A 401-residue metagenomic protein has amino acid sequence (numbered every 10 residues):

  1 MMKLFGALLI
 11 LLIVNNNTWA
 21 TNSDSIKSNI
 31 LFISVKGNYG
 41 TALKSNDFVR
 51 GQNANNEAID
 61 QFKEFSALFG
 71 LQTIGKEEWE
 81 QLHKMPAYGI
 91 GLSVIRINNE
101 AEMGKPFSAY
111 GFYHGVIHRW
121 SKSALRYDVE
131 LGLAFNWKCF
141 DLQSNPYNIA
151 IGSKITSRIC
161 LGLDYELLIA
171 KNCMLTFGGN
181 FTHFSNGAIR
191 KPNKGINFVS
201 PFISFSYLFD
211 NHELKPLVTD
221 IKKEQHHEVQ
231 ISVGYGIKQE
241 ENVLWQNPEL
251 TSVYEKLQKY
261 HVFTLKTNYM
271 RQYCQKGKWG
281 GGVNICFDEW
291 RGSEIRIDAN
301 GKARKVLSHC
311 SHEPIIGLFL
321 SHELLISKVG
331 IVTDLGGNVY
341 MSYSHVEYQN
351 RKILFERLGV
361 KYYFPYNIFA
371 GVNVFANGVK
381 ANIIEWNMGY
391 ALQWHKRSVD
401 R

Functional and structural regions predicted by a protein language model:
N29-L31, I59-F65, M103-A109, S123 (+7 more regions): Residues that define the transmembrane beta-barrel architecture of outer-membrane proteins
L31, V35-N55, E78-Q81, E102 (+6 more regions): Outer-membrane beta-barrel translocator/channel fold
L31-V35, P86-I90, S123-L131, L175-F177 (+8 more regions): Transmembrane beta-strands of outer-membrane beta-barrel proteins
V35, A67-L71, A109-G115, V129-L133 (+9 more regions): Residues on the lipid-exposed face of transmembrane beta-strands in outer-membrane beta-barrel proteins
G37-L43, L71-T73, L92-N98, L131-C139 (+8 more regions): Transmembrane beta-strands of outer-membrane beta-barrel pores
A42-E64, A101-M103, Q239-K266: Surface-exposed strand-loop-strand hairpins of Gram-negative outer-membrane beta-barrel proteins
A67, N197-P216, A381-R401: Outer-membrane beta-barrel "beta-signal"
K76-E78, S121-L125, K171-L175, N211-L214 (+4 more regions): Repeated loop/turn-to-beta-strand initiation elements of outer-membrane beta-barrel proteins
